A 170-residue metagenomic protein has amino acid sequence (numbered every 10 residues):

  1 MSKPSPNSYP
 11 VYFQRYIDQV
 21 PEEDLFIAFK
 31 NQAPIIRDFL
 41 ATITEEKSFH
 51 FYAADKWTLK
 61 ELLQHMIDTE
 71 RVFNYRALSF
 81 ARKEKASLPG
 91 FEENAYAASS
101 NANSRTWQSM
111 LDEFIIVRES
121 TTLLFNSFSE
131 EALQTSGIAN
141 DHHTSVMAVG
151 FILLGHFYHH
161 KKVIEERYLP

Functional and structural regions predicted by a protein language model:
M1-R15, F49-E93, Q134-P170: Short, contiguous alpha-helical
V11-I27: Short, charged, low-complexity loops and linkers
E22-D55: Short, contiguous, helix-prone interaction/anchoring segments in small proteins
I27-F39, A97-Q134: Acidic/histidine-rich alpha-helical segments that form the ligand environment of transition-metal centers
F39-T42, E46, R76, S120 (+3 more regions): Amphipathic, soluble alpha-helical interaction motifs
